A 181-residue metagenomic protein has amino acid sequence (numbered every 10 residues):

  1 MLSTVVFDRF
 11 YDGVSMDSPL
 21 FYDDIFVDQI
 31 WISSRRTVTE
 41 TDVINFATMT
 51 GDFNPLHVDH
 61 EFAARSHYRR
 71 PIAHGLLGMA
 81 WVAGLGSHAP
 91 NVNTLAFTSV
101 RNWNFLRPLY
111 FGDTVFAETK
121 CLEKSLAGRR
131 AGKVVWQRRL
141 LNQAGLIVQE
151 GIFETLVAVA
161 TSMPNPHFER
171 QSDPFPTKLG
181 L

Functional and structural regions predicted by a protein language model:
L2-F26, F105, L109-T114, E118-L181: HotDog/MaoC-like acyl-thioester-processing domains
T4-S99, A160-L181: Hot-dog-fold acyl-thioester-processing enzymes
V100-N104: Short, glycine/charge-rich beta-strand/loop segments that flank catalytic centers and engage negatively charged groups
